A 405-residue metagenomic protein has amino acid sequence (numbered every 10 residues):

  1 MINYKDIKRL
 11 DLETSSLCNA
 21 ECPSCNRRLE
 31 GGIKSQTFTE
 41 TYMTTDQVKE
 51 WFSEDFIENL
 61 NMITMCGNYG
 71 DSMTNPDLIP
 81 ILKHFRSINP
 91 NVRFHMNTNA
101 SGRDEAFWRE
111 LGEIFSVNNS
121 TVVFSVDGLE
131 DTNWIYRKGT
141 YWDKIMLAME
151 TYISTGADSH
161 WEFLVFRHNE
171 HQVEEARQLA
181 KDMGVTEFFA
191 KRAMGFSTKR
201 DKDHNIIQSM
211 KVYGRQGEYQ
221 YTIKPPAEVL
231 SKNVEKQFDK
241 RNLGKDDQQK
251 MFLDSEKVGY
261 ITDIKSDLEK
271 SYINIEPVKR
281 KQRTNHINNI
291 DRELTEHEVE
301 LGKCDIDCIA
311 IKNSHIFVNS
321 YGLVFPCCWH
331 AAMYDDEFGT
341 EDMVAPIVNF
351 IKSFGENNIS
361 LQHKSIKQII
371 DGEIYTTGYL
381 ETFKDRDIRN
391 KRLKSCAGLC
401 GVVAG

Functional and structural regions predicted by a protein language model:
M1-I7, A20: Recognition helices and adjacent regulatory flanks at domain boundaries
K5, E13, R28-M43, E58 (+2 more regions): Radical SAM enzyme [4Fe-4S]-AdoMet core and its adjacent flexible, acidic and glycine-rich loops/tails across
R9, E13, L17, K391: Flanking scaffold residues of small Cys/His-coordinated metal-binding clusters
L17-A20, R27-G31, T45-G128: Conserved SAM/AdoMet-binding glycine-rich loop
N19-R27, R392-V402: Local cysteine-cluster metal-coordination motifs and their immediate loop/turn environment, predominantly Fe-S cluster
Q362, I369-I374, G378: Conserved catalytic-core surface of thiol
T376-K394: Immediate flanking context of iron-sulfur cluster ligation sites
